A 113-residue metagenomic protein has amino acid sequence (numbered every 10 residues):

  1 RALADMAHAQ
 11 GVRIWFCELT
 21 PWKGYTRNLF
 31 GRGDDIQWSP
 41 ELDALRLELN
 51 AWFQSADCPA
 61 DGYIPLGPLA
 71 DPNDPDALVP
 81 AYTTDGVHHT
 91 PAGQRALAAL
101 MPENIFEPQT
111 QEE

Functional and structural regions predicted by a protein language model:
R1-H8: Surface-exposed amphipathic alpha-helices with a cationic face
A9-I14: A short helix->loop->beta-strand "cap" motif at the edges of active sites that frequently abuts
F16-E18: Structural beta-sheet core signal
T20-E113: Catalytic His-Asp segment of secreted/periplasmic serine-dependent ester chemistry enzymes
